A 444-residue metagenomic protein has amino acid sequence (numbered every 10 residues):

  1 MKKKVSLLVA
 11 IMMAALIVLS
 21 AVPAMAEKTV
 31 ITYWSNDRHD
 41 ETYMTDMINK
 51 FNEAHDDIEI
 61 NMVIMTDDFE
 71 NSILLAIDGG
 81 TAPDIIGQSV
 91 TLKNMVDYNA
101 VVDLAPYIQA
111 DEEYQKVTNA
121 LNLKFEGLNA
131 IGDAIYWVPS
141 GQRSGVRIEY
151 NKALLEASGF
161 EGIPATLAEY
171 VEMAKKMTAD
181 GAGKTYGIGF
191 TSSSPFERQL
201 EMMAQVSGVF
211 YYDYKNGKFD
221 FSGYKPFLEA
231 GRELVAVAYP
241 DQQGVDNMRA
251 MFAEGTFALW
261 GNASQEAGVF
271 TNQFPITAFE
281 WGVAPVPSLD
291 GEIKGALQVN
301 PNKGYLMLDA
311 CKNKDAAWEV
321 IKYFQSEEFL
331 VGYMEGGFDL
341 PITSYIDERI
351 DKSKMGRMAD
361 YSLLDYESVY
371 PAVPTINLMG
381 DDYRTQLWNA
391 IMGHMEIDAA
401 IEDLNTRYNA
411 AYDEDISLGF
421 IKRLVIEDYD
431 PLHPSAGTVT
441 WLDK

Functional and structural regions predicted by a protein language model:
E27-R38, I58-V63, I85, Y136 (+1 more regions): Short, well-ordered beta-strand elements
K50-A120, A153-A165, M251, T256-L259 (+2 more regions): Extracytoplasmic "Venus flytrap"/periplasmic binding protein-like
L75, D84, E113-L154, I293-L297 (+1 more regions): A structural signal for short loop-to-beta-strand junctions that line the ligand-binding cleft of periplasmic/secreted
V90-G145, G282-V286, W441-K444: Hinge/lid segment of periplasmic solute-binding proteins
A120-L121, W281-S288, M334-I391, I421-K444: Long, aromatic- and glycine/proline-rich binding clefts that accommodate carbohydrate-like moieties
N129-G141, V146, A168-G217, F257: Extracytoplasmic/periplasmic solute-binding protein
A130, P139, V299, A359-E414: C-terminal capping/gating helix-and-loop segments adjacent to ligand/active sites or protein-protein/ligand interfaces
M173-K176, D213-Q242, V286-L289: Glycine-centered hinge/linker elements that transmit conformational signals in sensory and ligand-binding systems
